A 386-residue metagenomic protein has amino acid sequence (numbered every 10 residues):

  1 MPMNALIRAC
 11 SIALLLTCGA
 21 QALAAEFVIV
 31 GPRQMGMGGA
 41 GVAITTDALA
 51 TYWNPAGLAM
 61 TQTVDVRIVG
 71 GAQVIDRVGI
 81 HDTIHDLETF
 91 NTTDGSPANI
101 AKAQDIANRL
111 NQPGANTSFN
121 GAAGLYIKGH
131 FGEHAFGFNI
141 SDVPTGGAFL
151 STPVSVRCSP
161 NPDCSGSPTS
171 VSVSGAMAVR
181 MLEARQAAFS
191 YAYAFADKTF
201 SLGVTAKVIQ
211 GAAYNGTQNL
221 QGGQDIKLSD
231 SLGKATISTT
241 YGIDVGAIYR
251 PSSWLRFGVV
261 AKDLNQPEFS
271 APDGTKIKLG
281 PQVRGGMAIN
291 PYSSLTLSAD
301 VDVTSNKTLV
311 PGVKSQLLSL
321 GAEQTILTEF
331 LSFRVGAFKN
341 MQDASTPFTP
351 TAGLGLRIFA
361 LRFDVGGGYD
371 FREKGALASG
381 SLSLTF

Functional and structural regions predicted by a protein language model:
M1-V30: Cleavable N-terminal export/targeting peptides
Q21-G146, G366, L377-S379, S383-T385: N-terminal, post-signal peptide beta-strand-biased segments of exported outer-membrane/organellar beta-barrel and other
P32, W53, S118-A122, S141 (+6 more regions): Transmembrane beta-barrel architecture of outer-membrane proteins
A56-A59, G124-H130, N139, A188-A194 (+7 more regions): Transmembrane beta-barrel domains of outer membrane proteins
Q62-V64, G132-E133, A196-K198, Q210 (+4 more regions): Short coil turns and loop connectors of transmembrane beta-barrels in diderm outer membranes and organellar homologs
H81-L87, I100-S118, P144-R185, Q210-Y241 (+3 more regions): Extracellular/periplasm-exposed beta-strand and loop segments of Gram-negative cell-envelope proteins, dominated by
V143, A196, A206-A213, S252-W254 (+1 more regions): Short acidic/polar capping segments at secondary-structure boundaries
I248-A261, N265-F386: Outer membrane beta-barrel transmembrane domains
